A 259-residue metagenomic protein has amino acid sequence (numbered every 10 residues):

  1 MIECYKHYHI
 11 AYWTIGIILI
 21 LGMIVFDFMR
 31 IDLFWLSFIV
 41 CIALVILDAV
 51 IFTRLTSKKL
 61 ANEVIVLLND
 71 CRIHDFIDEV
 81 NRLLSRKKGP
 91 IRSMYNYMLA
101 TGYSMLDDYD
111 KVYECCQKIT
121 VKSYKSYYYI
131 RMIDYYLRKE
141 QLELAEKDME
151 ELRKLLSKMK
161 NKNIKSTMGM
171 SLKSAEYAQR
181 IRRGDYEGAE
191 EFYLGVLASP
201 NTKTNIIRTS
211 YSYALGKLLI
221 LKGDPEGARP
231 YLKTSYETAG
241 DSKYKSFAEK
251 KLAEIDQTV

Functional and structural regions predicted by a protein language model:
M1-I15: Juxtamembrane interface helix immediately N-terminal to a transmembrane segment
L21-I31: Juxtamembrane "helix-exit" motif on the non-cytosolic side of transmembrane helices
L33-I39, I65-N81, T101-Y113, K139-K154 (+1 more regions): Helix-turn-helix repeat elements of alpha-solenoid scaffolds
L47-K122: N-terminal topogenic membrane-targeting module
L47-T53, N81-G89, C116-K125, E151-S166 (+2 more regions): Solenoid-like repeat scaffolds
K58, N62, M94-M98, Y129-R138 (+4 more regions): "A position-specific structural signal for the A-helix of alpha-solenoid helical repeats
I119-T120, K125-R153: A membrane-cytosol interface segment of integral membrane proteins
A189-V259: Long, non-transmembrane cytosolic or organellar matrix-exposed soluble domains/tails of integral membrane proteins
